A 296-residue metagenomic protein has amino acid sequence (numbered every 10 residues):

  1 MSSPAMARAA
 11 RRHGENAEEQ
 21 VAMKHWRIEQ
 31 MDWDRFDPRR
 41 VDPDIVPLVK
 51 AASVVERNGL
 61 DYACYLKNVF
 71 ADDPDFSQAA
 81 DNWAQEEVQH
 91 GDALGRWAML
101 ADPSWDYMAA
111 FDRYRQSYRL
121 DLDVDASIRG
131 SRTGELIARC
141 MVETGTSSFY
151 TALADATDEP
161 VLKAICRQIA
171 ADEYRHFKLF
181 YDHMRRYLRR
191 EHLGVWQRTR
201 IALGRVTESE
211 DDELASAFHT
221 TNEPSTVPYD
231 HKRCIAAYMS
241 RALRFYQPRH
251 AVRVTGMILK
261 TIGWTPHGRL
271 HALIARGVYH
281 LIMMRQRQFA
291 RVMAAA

Functional and structural regions predicted by a protein language model:
S2-A296: Non-heme di-metal
